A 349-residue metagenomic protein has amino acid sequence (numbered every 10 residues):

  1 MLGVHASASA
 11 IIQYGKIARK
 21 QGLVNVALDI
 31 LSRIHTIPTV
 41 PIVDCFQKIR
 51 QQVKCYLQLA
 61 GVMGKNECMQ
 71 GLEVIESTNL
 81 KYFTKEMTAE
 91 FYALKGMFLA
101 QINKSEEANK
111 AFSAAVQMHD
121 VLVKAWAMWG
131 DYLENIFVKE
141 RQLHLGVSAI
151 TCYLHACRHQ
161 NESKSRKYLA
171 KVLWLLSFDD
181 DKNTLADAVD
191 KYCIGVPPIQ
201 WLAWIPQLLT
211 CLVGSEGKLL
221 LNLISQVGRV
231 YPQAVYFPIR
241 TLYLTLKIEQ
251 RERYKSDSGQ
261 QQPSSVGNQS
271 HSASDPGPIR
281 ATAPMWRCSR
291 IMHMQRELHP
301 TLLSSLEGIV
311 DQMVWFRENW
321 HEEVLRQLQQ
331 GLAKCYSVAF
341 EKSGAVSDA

Functional and structural regions predicted by a protein language model:
M1-H119: Alpha-solenoid helical-repeat scaffolds
H5, K20-Q21, A27, V40-V43 (+7 more regions): Conserved, structured core domains in eukaryotic proteins
S7, Y14, Q52, L59 (+8 more regions): Structural register within alpha-helical repeat arrays
T36, L80, V116-Q117, T151 (+2 more regions): Conserved structural position within tetratricopeptide repeats
C68-Q70, D120-D131: Conserved long hydrophobic alpha-helices within structured protein cores
A89, L122-M128, L143, I150 (+1 more regions): Long, low-complexity, serine/proline/glycine-rich intrinsically disordered regulatory regions that flank/link signaling
G96-A100, S148-Q160: A short, hydrophobic secondary-structure junction motif
I102-A114, F137-C152, I199: Structural signature of tandem alpha-helical TPR/SEL1-like repeats, specifically the intra-repeat loop/turn
